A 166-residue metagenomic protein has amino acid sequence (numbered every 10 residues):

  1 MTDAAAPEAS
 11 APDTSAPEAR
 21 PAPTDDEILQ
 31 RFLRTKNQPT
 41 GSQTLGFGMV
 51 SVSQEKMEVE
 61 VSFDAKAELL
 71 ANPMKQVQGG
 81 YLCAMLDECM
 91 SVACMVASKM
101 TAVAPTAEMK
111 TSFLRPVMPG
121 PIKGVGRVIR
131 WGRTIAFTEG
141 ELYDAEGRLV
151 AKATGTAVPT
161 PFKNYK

Functional and structural regions predicted by a protein language model:
M1-K166: Terminal targeting signals and extreme-terminal segments of soluble enzymes
